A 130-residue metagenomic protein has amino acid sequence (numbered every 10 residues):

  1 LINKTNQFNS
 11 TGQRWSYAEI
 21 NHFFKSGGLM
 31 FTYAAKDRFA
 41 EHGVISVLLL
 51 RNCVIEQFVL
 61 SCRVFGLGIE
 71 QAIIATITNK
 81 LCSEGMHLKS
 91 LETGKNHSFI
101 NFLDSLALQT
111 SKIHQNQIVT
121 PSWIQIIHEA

Functional and structural regions predicted by a protein language model:
L1-K4, S105: Residues within well-ordered alpha-helical secondary structure of globular protein domains
N3-S61: A conserved beta-strand-loop-helix scaffold within acyl/acetyltransferase catalytic domains
Q13, K89, I113-H114: Short loop/turn and capping residues at structural boundaries
G28, A107-I113: Short secondary-structure junctions
A35, L60, N101-S105, N116 (+1 more regions): Intrinsically disordered, low-complexity regions enriched in small/polar residues
V44-A107: Acyl-donor binding region in acyl/amide transferases
K112-A130: C-terminal "cap" of GNAT-fold acetyltransferases
